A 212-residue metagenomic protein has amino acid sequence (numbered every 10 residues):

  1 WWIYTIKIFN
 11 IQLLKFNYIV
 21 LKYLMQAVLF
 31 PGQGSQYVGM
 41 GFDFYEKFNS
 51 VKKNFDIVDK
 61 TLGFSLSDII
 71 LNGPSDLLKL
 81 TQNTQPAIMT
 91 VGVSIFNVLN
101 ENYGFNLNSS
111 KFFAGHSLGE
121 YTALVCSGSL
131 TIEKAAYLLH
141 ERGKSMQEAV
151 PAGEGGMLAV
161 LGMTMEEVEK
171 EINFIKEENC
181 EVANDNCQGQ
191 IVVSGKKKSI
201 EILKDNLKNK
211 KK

Functional and structural regions predicted by a protein language model:
W1-W2: Tryptophan (W) side chains
L13-F16: Cationic, low-complexity basic patches in intrinsically disordered or flexible, solvent-exposed regions
Q26-A114, V193: Helix-rich "cap/lid" substructures immediately adjacent to catalytic or cofactor-binding pockets
Q33-S35, L62, S127-K212: Alpha/beta catalytic cores of group-transfer enzymes, especially the acyltransferase/condensing modules of polyketide
Q85-A159: Gly/Ser-rich oxyanion-binding loop with an adjacent helix/lid that shapes the negatively charged ligand pocket
